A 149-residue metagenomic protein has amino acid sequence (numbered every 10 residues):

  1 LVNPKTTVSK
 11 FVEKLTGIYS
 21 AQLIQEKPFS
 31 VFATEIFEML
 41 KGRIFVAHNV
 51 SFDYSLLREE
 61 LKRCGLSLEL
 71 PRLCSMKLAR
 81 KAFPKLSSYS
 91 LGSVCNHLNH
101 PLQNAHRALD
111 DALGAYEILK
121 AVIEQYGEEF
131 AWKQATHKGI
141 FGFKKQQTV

Functional and structural regions predicted by a protein language model:
L1-P71, P84-H106: Conserved non-catalytic scaffold segment of RNase H-like nuclease domains
I44, L73, V94-H97, L119-E129: Short secondary-structure transition/capping segments
L70-R80: A short, structured active-site edge motif that brings together acidic residues
D111: Short, conserved phosphate/pyrophosphate- and ester-handling motifs at nucleotide-, phospho-/glycolipid
Y116-V149: Acidic two-metal-ion nuclease catalytic site recognized across multiple nuclease folds, prominently DnaQ/RNase D-T
